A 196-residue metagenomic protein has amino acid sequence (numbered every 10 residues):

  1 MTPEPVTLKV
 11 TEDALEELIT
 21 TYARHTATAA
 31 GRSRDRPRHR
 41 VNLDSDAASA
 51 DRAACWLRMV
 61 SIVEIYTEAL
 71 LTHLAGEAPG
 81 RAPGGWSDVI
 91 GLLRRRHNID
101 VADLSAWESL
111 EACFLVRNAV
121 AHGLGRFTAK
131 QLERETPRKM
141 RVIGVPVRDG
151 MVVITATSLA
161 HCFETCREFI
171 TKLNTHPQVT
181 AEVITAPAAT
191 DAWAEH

Functional and structural regions predicted by a protein language model:
M1-L70, H97-V116, A129-H196: Extended intrinsically disordered or low-complexity regions, especially N/C-terminal cytosolic tails and loops, rather
L71, A75: Conserved alpha-helical segments that form or flank metal/cofactor-binding pockets of metalloenzymes
A78-H122: A contiguous pocket-lining binding segment that forms or flanks enzyme active sites
